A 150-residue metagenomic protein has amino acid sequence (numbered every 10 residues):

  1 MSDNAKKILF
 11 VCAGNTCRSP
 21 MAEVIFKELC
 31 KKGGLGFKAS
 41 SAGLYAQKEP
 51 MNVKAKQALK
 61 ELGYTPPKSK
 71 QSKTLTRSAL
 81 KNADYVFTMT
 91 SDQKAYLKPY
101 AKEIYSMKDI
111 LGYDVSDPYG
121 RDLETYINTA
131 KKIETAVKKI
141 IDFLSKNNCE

Functional and structural regions predicted by a protein language model:
S2-K81, F143-E150: Conserved active-site segments centered on acidic
P20, T90-S91: Alpha-helix N-cap/helix-start capping motif
Y85, S91-E150: Phosphate-binding/catalytic loops
